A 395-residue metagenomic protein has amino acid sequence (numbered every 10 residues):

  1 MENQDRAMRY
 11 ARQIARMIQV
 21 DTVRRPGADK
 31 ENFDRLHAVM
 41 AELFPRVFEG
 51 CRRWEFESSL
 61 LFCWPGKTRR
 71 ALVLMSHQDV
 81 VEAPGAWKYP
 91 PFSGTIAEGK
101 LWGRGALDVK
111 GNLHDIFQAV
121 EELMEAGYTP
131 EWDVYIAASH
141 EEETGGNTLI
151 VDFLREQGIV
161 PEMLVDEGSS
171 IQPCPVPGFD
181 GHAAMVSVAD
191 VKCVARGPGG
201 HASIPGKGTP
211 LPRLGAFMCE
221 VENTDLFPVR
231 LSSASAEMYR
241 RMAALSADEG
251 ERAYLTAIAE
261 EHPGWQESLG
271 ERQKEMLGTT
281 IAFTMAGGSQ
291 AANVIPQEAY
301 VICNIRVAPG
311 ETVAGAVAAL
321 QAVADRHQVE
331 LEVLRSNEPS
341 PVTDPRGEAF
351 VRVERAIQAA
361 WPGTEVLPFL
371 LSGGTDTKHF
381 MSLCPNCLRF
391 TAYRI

Functional and structural regions predicted by a protein language model:
M1-A106, E125-W132, C303: Acidic/His- and Gly-rich active-site-bordering loop/insert found across diverse amide/peptide-bond hydrolases
N32-R35, C51-W54, L61, S170-C174 (+5 more regions): An extended, acidic, His-containing surface patch that forms the Zn2+-binding/catalytic region of metallohydrolases
D79, V221-L226, Q321-V329: A common structural junction motif
P84-W87, Y128-T129, H182-V188, E275 (+2 more regions): Short glycine/proline-enriched loop/turn "hinge" motifs that connect secondary-structure elements and lie
L101, L107-G181: Acidic/histidine-rich catalytic neighborhood of metal-dependent amide-processing enzymes
L149-F153, S203-P228: A short core secondary-structure module
G208, A316-A324: Short amphipathic alpha-helices in soluble, non-transmembrane regions that often serve as interface/regulatory elements
